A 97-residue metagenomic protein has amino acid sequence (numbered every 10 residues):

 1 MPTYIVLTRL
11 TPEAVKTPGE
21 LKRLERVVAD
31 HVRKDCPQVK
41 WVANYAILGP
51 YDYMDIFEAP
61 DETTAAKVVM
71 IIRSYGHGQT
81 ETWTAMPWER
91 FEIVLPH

Functional and structural regions predicted by a protein language model:
M1-P37, I47-P50, A85-H97: Short S/T/G/P-rich N-terminal loop/turn motif that feeds into the first structured element of a domain
I5-R9, Y45-V68: Short, well-ordered beta-strand segments in beta-rich or mixed alpha/beta enzyme and ligand-binding folds
Q38-N44, T80-E81: A short linear hydrophobic-aromatic micro-motif
A59-E89: An amphipathic, aromatic/His-enriched active-site/gating alpha helix that lines ligand/cofactor pockets
